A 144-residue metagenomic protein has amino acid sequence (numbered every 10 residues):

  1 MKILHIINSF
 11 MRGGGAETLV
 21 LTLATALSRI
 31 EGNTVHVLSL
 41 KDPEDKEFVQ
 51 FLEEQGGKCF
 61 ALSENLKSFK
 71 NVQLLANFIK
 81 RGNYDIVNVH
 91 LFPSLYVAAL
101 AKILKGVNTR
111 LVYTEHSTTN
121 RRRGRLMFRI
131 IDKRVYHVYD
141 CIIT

Functional and structural regions predicted by a protein language model:
M1-T144: Membrane-interface segments of envelope glycosyltransferases acting on lipid-linked substrates or membrane lipids
